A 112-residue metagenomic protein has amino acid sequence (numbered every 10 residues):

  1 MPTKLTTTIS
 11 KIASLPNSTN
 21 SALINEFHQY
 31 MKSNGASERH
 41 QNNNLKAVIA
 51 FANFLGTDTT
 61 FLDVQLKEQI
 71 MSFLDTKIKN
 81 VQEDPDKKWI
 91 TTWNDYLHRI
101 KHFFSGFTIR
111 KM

Functional and structural regions predicted by a protein language model:
M1-L5: Intrinsically disordered, low-complexity and often Lys/Arg-enriched segments
T6-A13, N20: Charged interaction scaffolds used for protein-protein
T7-S10, N25-M112: N-terminal core-binding DNA-recognition domain of tyrosine recombinases/integrases
L15-F27: Short alpha-helical hairpin
